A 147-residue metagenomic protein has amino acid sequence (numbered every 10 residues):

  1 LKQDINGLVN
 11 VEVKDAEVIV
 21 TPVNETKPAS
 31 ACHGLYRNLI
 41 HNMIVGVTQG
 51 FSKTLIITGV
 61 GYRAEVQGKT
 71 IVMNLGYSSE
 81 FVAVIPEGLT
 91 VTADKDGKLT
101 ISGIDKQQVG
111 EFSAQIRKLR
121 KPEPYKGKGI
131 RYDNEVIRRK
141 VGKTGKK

Functional and structural regions predicted by a protein language model:
L1-H33, R37-A114, K118-K147: N-terminal intrinsically disordered, cationic/polar leader segments that include organellar targeting peptides
